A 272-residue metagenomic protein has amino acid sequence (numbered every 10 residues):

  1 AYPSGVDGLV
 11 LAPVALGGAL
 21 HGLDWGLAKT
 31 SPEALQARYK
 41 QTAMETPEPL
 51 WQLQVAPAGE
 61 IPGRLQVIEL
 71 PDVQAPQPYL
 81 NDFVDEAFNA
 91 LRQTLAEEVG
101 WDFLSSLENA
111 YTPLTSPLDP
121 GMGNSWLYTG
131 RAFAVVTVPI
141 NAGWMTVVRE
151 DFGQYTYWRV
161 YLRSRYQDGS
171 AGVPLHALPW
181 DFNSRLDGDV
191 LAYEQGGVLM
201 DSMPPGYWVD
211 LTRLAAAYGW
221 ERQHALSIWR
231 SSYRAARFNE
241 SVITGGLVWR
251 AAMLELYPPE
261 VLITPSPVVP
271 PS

Functional and structural regions predicted by a protein language model:
S4, N124-G130, A215: Extracellular/periplasmic catalytic domains that process cell-envelope and extracellular macromolecules
Y39-E108: Active-site acidic/histidine clusters and adjacent loop/turn architecture that either coordinate catalytic ions
L70-D82, P120-G123, Y193-P204: Second-shell loop/turn segments in exported
G100-M122, I228-A235: Acidic helix-start/capping segments at beta-turn-to-alpha-helix junctions
F103-S106, A132-T137, R222-A225, N239-E240: Structural recognition of the beta-strand scaffold that forms the well-ordered cores of secreted hydrolase catalytic
S125-V148: Mid-length scaffold segments of soluble, non-membrane domains
N141-S272: Catalytic cores and adjacent binding grooves of peptidoglycan-active enzymes
